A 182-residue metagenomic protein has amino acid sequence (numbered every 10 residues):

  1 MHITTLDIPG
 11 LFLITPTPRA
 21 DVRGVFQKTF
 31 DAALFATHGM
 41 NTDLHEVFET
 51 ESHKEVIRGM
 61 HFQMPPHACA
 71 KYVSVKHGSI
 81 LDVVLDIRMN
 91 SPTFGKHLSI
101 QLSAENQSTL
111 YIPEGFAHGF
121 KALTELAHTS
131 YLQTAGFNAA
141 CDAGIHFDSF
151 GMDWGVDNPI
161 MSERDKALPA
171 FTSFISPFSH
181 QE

Functional and structural regions predicted by a protein language model:
M1-E105, T124-L126, G136-E182: Non-catalytic, conserved peripheral segments adjacent to functional cores
L102-T124: Conserved metal-binding segment of the jelly-roll/cupin
Q133: Extended, polar beta-sheet/loop recognition surfaces of beta-rich domains that mediate binding to diverse ligands
